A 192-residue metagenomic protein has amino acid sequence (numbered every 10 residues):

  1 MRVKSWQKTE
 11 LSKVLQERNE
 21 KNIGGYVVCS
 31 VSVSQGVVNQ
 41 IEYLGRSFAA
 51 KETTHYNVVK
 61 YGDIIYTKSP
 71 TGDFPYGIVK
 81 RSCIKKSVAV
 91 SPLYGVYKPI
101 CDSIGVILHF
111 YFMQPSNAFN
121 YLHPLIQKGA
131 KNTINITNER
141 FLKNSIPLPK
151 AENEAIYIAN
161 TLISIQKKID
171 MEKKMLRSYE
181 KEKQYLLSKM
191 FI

Functional and structural regions predicted by a protein language model:
M1-K8, N144, K150-I192: Amphipathic alpha-helical segments with low aromatic content
M1-N22: Non-catalytic DNA-recognition/assembly elements of restriction-modification systems
R18-V38: Short beta-strand/loop turn elements enriched in aromatics
V31-G45, S87-V88: Short, basic/aromatic beta-hairpin or loop at an interaction surface
G45-T54: Short alpha-helix capping/helix-loop boundary micro-motifs
Y61-N117: A short beta-sheet element
S87-L93, Q127-N153: A short glycine-rich beta-alpha junction/loop motif
